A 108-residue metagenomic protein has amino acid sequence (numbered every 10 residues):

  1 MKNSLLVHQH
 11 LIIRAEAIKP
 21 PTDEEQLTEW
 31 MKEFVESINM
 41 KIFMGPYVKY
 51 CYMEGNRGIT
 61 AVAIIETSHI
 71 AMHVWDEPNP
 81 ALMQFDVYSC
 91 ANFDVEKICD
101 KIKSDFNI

Functional and structural regions predicted by a protein language model:
M1-I108: Polybasic/polar functional segments that serve as interface/processing modules
